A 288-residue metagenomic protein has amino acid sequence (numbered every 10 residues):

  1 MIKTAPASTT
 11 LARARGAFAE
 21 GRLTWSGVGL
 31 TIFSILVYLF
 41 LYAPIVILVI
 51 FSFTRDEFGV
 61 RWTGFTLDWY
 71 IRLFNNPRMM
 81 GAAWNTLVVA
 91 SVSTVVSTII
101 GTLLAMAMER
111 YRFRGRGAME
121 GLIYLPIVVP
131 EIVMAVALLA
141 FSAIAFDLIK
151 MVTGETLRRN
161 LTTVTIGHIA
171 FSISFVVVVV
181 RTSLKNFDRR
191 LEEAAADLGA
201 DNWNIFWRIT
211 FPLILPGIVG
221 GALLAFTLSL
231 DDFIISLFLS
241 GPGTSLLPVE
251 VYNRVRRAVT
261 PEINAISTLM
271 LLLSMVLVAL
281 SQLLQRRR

Functional and structural regions predicted by a protein language model:
M1-I35, L280-R288: Transmembrane alpha-helical segments of polytopic membrane transport and secretion proteins
P6, F18-S26, E57, Y70-M79 (+1 more regions): Interhelical loop and adjacent transmembrane-helix boundary motif in polytopic membrane transport permeases
R13-G21, F58-T63, L67, G115 (+3 more regions): Membrane-interfacial helix termini and adjacent extracytoplasmic/periplasmic loops of multi-pass transporters
G16-L23, V92-I123, A143-I144, R190 (+1 more regions): Transmembrane-helix boundary motif in ABC transporter permease subunits
S26-V37, L103-L138, E192-E193: Cytoplasmic-entry segments and transmembrane alpha-helices of multi-pass inner-membrane transporters
I32-F33, Y38-I45, L125, V129 (+3 more regions): Transmembrane alpha-helices
M80, W84, V88-I100, L104 (+5 more regions): Hydrophobic alpha-helical transmembrane segments of multipass integral membrane proteins, especially permease/channel
A83, M108, L125, R190-L198 (+1 more regions): Short hydrophobic faces within alpha-helices
